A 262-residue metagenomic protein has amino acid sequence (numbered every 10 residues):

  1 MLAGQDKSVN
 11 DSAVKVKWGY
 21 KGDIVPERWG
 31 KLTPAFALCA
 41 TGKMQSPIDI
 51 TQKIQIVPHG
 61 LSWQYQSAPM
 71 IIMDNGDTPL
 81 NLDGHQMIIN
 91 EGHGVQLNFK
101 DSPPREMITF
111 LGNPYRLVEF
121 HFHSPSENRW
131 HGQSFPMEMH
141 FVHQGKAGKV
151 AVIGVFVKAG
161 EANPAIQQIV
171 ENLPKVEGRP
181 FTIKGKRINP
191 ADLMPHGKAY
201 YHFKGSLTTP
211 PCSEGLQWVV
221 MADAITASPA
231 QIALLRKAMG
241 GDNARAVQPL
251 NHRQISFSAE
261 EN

Functional and structural regions predicted by a protein language model:
M1-N262: Alpha-carbonic anhydrase
